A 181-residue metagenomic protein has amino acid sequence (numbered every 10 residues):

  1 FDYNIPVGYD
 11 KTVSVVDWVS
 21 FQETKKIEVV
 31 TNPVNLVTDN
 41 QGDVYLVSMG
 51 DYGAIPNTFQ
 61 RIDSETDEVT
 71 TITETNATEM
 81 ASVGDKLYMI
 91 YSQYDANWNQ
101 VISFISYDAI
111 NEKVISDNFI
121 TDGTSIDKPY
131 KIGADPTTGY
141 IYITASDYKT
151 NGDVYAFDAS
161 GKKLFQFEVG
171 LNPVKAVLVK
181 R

Functional and structural regions predicted by a protein language model:
F1-R181: Predominantly soluble domains enriched in secretory-pathway, periplasmic, or organellar proteins
